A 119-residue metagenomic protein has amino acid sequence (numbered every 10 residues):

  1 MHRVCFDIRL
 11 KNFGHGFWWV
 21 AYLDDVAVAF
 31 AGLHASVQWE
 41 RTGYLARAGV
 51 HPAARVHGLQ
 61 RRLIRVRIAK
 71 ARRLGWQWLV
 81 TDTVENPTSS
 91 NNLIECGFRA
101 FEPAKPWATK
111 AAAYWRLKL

Functional and structural regions predicted by a protein language model:
M1-R41, A46, H51: Acetyl-CoA-dependent GNAT
G16, K110-Y114: Short hydrophobic/aromatic beta-strand or adjacent loop that forms the aromatic wall/cage of a ligand/substrate-binding
G32, V80, F101-E102: A short linear hydrophobic-aromatic micro-motif
A35, P52, T83, K105: Residues that line or immediately flank small-molecule/substrate-binding pockets and catalytic motifs
V50, V56-A69, E95: Conserved acetyl-CoA-binding loop-helix of GNAT-fold acetyltransferases
A71-V84: Conserved GNAT acetyl-CoA-binding A-motif
V84-P103, W107-K110: Conserved active-site alpha-helix within GNAT-family acetyltransferase domains
R116-L119: Short beta-strand-to-coil "C-cap" segments at the C-terminal boundary of structured domains/repeats, marking
